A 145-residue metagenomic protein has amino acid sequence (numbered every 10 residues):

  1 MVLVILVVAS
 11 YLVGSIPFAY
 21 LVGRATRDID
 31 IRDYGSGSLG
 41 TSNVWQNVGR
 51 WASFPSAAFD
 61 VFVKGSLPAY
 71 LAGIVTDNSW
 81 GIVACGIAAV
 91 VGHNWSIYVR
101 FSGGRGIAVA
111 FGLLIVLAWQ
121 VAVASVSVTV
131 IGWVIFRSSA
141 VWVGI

Functional and structural regions predicted by a protein language model:
M1-R27: N-terminal signal-anchor transmembrane alpha helix
V2, L6, A52-P55, F59 (+3 more regions): Nucleotide and nucleotide-moiety/phosphate-recognizing core
V2-L6, S15, L114-W119, V134 (+1 more regions): Multi-pass membrane proteins that catalyze or facilitate reactions on polyprenyl-/lipid-phosphate substrates and their
L12, V61-F62, L114: Hydrophobic/small/kink-forming positions within alpha-helical transmembrane segments of polytopic membrane proteins
A19-V22, G92-S102, T129-R137: C-terminal ends of transmembrane helices
L21-S53, S102-G103: Cytosolic, membrane-interface loops and tails of multi-pass inner-membrane proteins
I29-S38, I97-F111, S138-G144: Short, non-helical or kinked segments that cap or interrupt transmembrane helices
W45-G49, A72-V75, G92, I107-F136: Interfacial segments of multi-pass membrane proteins
